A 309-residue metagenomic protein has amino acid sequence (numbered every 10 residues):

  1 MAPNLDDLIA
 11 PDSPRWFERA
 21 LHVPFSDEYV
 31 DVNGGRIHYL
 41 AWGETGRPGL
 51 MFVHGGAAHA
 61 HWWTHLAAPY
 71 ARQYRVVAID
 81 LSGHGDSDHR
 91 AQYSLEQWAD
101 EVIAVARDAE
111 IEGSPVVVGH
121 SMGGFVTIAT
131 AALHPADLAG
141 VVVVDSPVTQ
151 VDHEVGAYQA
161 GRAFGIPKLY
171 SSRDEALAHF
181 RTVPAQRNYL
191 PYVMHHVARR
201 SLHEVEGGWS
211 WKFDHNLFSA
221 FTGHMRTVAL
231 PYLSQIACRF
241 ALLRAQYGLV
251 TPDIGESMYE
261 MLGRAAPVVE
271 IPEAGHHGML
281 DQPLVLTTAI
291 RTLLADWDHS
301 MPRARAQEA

Functional and structural regions predicted by a protein language model:
M1-L50, R72-Y74, I111, L294-A309: Alpha/beta-hydrolase fold catalytic core
V30-G35, L40, A68, V77-V118 (+1 more regions): Active-site loop/oxyanion-hole signature of alpha/beta-hydrolase fold enzymes
R47, G55-A58, S121: Active-site glycine-rich loops that stabilize anionic/oxyanionic intermediates across multiple enzyme folds
G55-H65, V76: Serine-hydrolase catalytic-loop signature spanning alpha/beta hydrolases and amidase-signature enzymes
I128-A132, A139-R173: Flexible "cap/lid" loop of the alpha/beta hydrolase fold
L169-T227: Conserved alpha/beta-hydrolase catalytic His-Asp/Glu region
H203-M261, E270: Conserved serine/cysteine hydrolase catalytic core
A274-P283, T287: Catalytic histidine-centered segment of alpha/beta-hydrolase-like enzymes
